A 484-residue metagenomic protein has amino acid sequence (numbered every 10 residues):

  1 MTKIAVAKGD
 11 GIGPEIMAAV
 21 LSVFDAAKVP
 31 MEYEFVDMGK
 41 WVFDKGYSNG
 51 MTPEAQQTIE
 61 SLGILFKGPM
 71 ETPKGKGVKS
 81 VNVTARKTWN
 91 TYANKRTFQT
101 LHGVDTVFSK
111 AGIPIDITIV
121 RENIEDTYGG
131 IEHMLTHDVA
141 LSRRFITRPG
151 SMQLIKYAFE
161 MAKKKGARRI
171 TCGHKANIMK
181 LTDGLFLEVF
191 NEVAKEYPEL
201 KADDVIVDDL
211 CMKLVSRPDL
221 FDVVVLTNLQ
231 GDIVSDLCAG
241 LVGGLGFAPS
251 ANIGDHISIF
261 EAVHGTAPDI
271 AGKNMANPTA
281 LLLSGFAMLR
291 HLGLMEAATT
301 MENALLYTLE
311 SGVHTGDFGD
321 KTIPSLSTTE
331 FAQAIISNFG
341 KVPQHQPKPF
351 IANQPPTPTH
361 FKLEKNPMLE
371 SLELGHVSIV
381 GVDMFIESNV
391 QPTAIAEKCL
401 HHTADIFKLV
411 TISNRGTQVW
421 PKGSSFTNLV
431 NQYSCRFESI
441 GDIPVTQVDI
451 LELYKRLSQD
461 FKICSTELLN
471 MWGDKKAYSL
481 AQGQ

Functional and structural regions predicted by a protein language model:
A5-K28, T136-D208: Glycine-rich phosphate/diphosphate-binding loop of Rossmann-like nucleotide-binding domains
D10-G13, G63, V120, A158 (+4 more regions): Buried hydrophobic positions in well-ordered alpha/beta secondary-structure cores of metabolic enzymes
V20, F24, F190, L281-L289 (+2 more regions): Buried hydrophobic packing segments
P30-P53, M212-L214: N-terminal beta-loop-helix "entrance" segment that forms/cooperates in small-molecule cofactor or anionic ligand
D44-L141, L229, I233: N-terminal glycine-rich phosphate/adenylate-binding segment common to multiple enzyme folds
P53-E54, G130-H133, V139-C172, A176-M179 (+2 more regions): Glycine-rich phosphate/pyrophosphate-binding loop and the adjoining helix
K95, H102-G103, V215-T300, Y307-S311: Glycine-rich phosphate/nucleotide-binding loop
G340, Q344-Q484: C-terminal non-catalytic interaction/assembly regions of soluble proteins
